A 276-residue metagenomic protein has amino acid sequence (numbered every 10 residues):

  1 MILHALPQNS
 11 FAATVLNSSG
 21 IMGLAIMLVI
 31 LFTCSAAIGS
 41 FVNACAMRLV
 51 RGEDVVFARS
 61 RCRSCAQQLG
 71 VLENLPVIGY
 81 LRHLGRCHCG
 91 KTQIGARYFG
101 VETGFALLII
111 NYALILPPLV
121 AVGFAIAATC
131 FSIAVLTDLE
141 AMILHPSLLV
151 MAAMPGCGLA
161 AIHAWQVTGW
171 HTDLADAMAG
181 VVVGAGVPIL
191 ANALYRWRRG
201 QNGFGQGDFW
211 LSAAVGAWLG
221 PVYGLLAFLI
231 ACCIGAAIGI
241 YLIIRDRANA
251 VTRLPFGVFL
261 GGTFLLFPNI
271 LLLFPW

Functional and structural regions predicted by a protein language model:
M1-L24: Short, strongly hydrophobic alpha-helical membrane anchors
L16-N17, L24-S40, M178-V182, L190-N202 (+1 more regions): Alpha-helical transmembrane segments
V42-Y98, F256: Membrane-proximal soluble regions of multi-pass membrane proteins
N43-R48, L84-T92, F131-I143, I189-Q201 (+1 more regions): C-terminal ends of transmembrane helices
G104-A106, I110: Replace "small metal-dependent catalytic modules" with "small catalytic or cofactor-binding modules
N111-G123: Transmembrane helix-loop-helix
A113-L114, V135-E140, A160-Q166, Y241-D246 (+1 more regions): Structural signal for the C-terminal ends of transmembrane alpha-helices and the immediately following loop
I126-A134, L139-I234, W276: Functional transmembrane core segments of multi-pass inner-membrane proteins
